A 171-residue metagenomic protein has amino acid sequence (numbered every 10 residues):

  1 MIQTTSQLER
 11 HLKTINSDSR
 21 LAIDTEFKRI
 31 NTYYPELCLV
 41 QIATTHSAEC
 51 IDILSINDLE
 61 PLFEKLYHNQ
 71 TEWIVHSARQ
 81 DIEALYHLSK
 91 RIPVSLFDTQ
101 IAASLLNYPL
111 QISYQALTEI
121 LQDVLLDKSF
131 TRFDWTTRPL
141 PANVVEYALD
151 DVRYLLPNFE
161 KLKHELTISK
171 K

Functional and structural regions predicted by a protein language model:
M1-A116: Conserved RNase H-like, two-metal-ion catalytic cores of nucleic-acid enzymes
I23-E26, Q122, S129-T131: Short secondary-structure boundary micro-motifs
K90, L106-L110, Q122, P157-T167: Hydrophobic/aromatic-lined pockets within catalytic cores
Y114-L126: A polyampholytic, Gly/Pro-enriched intrinsically disordered region
L126-K171: Acidic, Mg2+-coordinating catalytic module of metal-dependent nucleases/exonucleases that use a two-metal-ion mechanism
